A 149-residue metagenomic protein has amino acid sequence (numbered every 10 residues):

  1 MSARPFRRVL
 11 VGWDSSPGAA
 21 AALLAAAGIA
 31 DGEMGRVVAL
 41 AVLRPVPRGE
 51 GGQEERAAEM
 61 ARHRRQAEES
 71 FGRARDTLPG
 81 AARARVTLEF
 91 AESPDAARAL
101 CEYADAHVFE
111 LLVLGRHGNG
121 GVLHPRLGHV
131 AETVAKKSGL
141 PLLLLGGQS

Functional and structural regions predicted by a protein language model:
M1-R4, D76-L112, E132, S149: Structural beta-alpha unit
S2-E54, G80-R83: Small/aliphatic-rich secondary-structure junction motif
A25, R62-A74, A99: Short, solvent-exposed amphipathic alpha-helices that sit in or adjacent to ligand/effector-binding or catalytic
V38-L40, R85-A91, L143: General small-molecule cofactor/ligand-binding pocket signal
A41-E69, P94: Acidic, proline/glycine-rich short linear motifs
E54-E59, A104-A106, V130-A131: Short, hinge-like loop/turn segments at secondary-structure boundaries
L111-K137, G147: Glycine-rich, Arg-bearing micro-motifs that act as flexible, cationic patches
